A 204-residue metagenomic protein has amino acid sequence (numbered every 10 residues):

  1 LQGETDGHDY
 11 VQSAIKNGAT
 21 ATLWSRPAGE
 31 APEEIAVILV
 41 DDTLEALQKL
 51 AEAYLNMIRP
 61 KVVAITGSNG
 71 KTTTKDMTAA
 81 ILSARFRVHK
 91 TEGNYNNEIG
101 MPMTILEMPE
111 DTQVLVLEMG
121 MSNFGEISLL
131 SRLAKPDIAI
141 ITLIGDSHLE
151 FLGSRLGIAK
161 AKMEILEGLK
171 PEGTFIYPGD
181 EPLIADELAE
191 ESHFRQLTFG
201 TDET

Functional and structural regions predicted by a protein language model:
L1-K49: N-terminal leader/targeting and accessory segments in enzymes
A21-P27, D41, E191-T204: Beta-strand->loop->alpha-helix junctions that form or flank phosphate-binding loops in nucleotide-handling enzymes
S25, V40, T91, I141-T142 (+2 more regions): Generic beta-sheet signal
A28-P32, E181-D186, T204: Short, charged/polar "capping" segments at the starts of alpha-helices and the immediately preceding loops
A36, R87, R195-L197: Conserved beta-strand segments of alpha/beta enzyme cores
E45-G179, L183-S192: Phosphate-binding loop of NTP-binding sites
